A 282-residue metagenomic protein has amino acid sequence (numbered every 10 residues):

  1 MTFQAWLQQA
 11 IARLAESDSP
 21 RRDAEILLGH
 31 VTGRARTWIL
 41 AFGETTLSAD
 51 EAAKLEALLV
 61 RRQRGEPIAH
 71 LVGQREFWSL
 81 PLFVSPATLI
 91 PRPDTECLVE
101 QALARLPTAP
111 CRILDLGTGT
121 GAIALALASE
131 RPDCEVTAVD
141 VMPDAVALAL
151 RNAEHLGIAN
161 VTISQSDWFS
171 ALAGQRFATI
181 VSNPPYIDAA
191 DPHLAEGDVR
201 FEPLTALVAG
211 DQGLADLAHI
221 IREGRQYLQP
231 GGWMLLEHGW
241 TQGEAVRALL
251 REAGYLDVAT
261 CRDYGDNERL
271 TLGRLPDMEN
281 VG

Functional and structural regions predicted by a protein language model:
M1-R21: Non-catalytic nucleic-acid substrate-recognition regions in nucleic-acid-modifying enzymes
I26-R105: Conserved AdoMet
L27, G65, T95, I123 (+7 more regions): Residue-level signal for inorganic ion chemistry
P81, E135, N160-T162, L256-A259: Conserved beta-strand segments of alpha/beta enzyme cores
D94-H193, H219: Conserved SAM/SAH cofactor-binding pocket of Class I
Y186-D216: Mobile active-site "lid"/loop adjacent to the S-adenosyl-L-methionine
D211-R274: Conserved Class I SAM-dependent methyltransferase catalytic core
D277-G282: Flexible, glycine-/basic-rich loop-and-beta segments that form/coincide with the SAM-dependent methyltransferase
